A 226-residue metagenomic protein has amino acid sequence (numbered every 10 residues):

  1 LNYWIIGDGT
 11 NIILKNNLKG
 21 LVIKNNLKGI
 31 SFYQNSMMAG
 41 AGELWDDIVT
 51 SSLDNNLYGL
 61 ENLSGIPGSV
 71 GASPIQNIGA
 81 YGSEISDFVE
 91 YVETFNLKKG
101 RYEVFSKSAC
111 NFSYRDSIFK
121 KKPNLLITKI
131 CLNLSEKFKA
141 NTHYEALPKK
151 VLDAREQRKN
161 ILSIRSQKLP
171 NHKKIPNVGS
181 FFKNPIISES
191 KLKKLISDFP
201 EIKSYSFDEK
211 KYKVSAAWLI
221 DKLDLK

Functional and structural regions predicted by a protein language model:
L1-V92, N96-K98: Anion-binding (especially nucleotide phosphate/pyrophosphate-binding) glycine-rich loop and adjoining beta-alpha core
Y102-K226: Phosphate/pyrophosphate- and phosphate-bearing ligand-binding catalytic cores of soluble enzymes
